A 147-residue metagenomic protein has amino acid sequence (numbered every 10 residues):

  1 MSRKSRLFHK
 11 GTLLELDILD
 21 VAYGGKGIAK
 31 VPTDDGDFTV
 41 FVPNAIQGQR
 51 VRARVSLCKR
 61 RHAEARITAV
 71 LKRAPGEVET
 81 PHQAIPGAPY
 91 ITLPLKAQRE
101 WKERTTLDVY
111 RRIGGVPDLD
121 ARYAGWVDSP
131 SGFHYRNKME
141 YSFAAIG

Functional and structural regions predicted by a protein language model:
M1-G147: SAM-dependent transferase fold signal centered on methyltransferase-like domains, encompassing both Class I
